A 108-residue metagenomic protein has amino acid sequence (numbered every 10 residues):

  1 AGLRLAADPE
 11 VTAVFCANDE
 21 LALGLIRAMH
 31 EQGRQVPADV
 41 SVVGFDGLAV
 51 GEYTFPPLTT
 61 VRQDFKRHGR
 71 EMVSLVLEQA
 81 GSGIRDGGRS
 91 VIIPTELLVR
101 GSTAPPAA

Functional and structural regions predicted by a protein language model:
G2-A108: Flexible loop/turn connectors
